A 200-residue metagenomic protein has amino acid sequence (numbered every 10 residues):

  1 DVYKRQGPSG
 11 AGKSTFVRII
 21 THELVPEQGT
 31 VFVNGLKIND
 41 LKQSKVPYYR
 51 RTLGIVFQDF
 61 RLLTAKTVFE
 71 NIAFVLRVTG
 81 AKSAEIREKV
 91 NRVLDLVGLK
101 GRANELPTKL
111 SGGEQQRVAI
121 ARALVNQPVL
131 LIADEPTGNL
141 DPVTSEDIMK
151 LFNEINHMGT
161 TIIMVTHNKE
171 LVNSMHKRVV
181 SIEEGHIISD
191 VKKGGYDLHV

Functional and structural regions predicted by a protein language model:
V2-Y3: Short, small-residue-biased leader/transition segments that mark boundaries at the very start of proteins
T21: Helix-to-loop junction immediately C-terminal to a conserved catalytic motif
G29-K37: Conserved ABC transporter NBD signature motif
K66-A73: Short coil-to-helix segment of the ABC ATPase nucleotide-binding domain corresponding to the Q-loop/switch region
E105-L110, E114-Q116: Conserved ABC ATPase signature
V125-V129: A short, proline-enriched helix->beta-strand linker immediately N-terminal to the Walker B motif in ABC-type P-loop
L131-D134: Catalytic Walker B motif of ABC-type/P-loop ATPase nucleotide-binding domains
